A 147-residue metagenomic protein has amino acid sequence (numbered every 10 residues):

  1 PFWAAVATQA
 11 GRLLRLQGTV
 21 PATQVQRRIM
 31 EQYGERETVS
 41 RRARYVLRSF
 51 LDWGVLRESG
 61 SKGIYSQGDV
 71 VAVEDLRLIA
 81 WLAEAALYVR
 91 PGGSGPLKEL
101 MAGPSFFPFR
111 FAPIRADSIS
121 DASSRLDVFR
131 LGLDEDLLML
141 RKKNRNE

Functional and structural regions predicted by a protein language model:
P1-V20: A glycine-rich, hydrophobic loop/mini-helix early in the fold
F2-W3, V70-L97, E147: Short, amphipathic alpha-helical interaction segments positioned at domain boundaries
Q24: Ca2+-coordinating acidic residues in Ca2+-binding motifs
R27-T38, K98-I114: Short helix-coil junctions and helix-kink-helix linkers
R36-S49, P108-A122: Short amphipathic alpha-helical interaction segments
L51-S61, S123-L133: A short, conserved structural fragment
E58-E74, D136-L137: Accessory beta->alpha helical hairpin/"wing" motif in late/C-terminal subdomains of nucleic-acid enzymes
L140-E147: Long, low-complexity, charge-rich intrinsically disordered regions
